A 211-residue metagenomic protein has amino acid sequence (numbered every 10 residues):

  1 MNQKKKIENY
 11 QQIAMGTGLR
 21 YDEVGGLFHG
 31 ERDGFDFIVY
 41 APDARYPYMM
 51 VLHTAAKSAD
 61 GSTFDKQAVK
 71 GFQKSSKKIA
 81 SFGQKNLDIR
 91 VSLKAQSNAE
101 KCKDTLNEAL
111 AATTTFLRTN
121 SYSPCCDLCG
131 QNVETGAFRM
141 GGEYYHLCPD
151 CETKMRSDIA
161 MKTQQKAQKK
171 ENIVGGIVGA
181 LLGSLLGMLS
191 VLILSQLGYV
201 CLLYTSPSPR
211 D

Functional and structural regions predicted by a protein language model:
M1-Q73: Short Lys/Arg-enriched alpha/beta "domain-start" segment
Q67-S76, K85-Y122: Ampiphathic alpha-helical segments that act as solvent-exposed interaction surfaces
C126-C129, C148-C151: Short cysteine-rich clusters marking metal-coordination/redox-active sites
G130-V133, M155: Cys/His-rich microdomains that often coordinate metals
A137-Y145: Short linker/helix segments within small regulatory modules
K154-G176: Cytosolic-side membrane-insertion boundary helix
S195-L203: Short, non-helical or kinked segments that cap or interrupt transmembrane helices
Y204-D211: Conserved small/polar residues in nucleotide/adenosyl-binding loops
